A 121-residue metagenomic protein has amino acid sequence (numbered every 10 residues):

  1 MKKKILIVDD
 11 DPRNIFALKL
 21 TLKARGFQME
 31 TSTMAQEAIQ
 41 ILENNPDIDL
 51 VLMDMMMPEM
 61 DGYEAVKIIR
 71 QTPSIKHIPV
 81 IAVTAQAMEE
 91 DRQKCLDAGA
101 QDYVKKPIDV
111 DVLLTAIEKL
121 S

Functional and structural regions predicted by a protein language model:
F16-A24: Charged docking surfaces used in two-component/phosphorelay signaling
T31-Q40, G62-E64: Helix N-cap/capping motif at the beta->alpha junctions
P46-L52: Active-site beta3 strand of CheY-like receiver
D54, T84: Active-site residues of response regulator receiver
M57: Receiver (REC) domain active-site loop signature in two-component systems and cognate sites in sensor histidine kinases
E64, K76, A87-D102, T115: Alpha4 helix (beta4-alpha4-beta5 surface) of REC/receiver domains from two-component response regulators
I108-I117: C-terminal output helix
